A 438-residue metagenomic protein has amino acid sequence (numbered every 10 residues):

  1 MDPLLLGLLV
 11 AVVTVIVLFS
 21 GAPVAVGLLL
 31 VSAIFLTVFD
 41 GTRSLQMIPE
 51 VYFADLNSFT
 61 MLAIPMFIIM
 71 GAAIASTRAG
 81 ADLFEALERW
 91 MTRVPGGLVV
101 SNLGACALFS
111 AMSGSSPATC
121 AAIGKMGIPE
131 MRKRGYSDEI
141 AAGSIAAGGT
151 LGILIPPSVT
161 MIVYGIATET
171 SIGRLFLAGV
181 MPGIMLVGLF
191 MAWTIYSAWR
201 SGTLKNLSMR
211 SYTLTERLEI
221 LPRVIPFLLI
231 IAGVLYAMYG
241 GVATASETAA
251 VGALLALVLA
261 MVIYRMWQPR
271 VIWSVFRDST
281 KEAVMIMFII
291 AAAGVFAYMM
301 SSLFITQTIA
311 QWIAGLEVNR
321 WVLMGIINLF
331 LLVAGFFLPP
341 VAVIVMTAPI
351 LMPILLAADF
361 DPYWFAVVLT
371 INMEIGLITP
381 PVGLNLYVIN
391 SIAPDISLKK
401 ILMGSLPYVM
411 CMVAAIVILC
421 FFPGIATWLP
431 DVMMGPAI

Functional and structural regions predicted by a protein language model:
M1-I438: Alpha-helical transmembrane segments of multi-pass membrane transport proteins
